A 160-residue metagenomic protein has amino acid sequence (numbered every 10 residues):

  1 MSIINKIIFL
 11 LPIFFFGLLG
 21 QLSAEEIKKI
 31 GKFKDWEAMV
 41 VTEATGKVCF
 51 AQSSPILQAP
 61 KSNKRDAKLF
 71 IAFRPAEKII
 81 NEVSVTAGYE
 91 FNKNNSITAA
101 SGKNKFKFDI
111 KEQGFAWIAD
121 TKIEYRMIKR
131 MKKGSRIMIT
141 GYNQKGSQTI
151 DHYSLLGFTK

Functional and structural regions predicted by a protein language model:
M1-F9: Bacterial N-terminal signal peptides that target proteins for export
F9-L18: Bacterial N-terminal signal peptides
L18-A24: Sec/Tat signal peptide C-region and signal peptidase I cleavage site
A24-K160: A generic "folded-domain core" signal
